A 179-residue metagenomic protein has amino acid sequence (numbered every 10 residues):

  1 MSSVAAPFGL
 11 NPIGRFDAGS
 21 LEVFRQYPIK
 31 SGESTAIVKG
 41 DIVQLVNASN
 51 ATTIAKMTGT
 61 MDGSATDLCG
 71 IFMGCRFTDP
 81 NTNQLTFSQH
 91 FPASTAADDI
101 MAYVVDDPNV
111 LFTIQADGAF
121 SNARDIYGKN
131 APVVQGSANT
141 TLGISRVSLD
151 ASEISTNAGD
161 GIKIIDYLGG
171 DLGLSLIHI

Functional and structural regions predicted by a protein language model:
M1-I177: Surface-exposed, low-hydrophobicity beta-strand/loop segments enriched in small/polar/acidic residues
